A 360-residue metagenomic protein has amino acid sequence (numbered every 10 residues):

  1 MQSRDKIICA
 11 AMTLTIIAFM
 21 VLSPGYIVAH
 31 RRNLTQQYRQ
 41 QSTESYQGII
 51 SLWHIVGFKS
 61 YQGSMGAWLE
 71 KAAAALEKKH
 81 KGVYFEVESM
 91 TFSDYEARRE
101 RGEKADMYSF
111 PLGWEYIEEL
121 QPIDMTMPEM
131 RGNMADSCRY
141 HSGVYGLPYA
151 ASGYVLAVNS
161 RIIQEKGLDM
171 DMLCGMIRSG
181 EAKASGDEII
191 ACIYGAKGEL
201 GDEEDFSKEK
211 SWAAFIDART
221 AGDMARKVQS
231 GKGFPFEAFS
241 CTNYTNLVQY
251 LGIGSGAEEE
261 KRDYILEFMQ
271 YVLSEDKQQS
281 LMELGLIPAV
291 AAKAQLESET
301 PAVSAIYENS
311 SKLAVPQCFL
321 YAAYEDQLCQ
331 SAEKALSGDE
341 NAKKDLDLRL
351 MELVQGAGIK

Functional and structural regions predicted by a protein language model:
M1-W114, G356-K360: Conserved N-terminal structural module of periplasmic/extracytoplasmic solute-binding proteins
Q2, C138-K210, A257: Helix-loop-helix "hinge/cap" segment bordering the ligand-binding cleft or interdomain interface
Q2-K6, G25, M65, M282-G285 (+2 more regions): C-terminal capping/gating helix-and-loop segments adjacent to ligand/active sites or protein-protein/ligand interfaces
I55, D202-Y264: Extracytoplasmic/periplasmic substrate-binding proteins
V56, V83-D136, P148-A151, A184-G186 (+1 more regions): Ligand-binding clamshell of periplasmic/extracellular solute-binding protein-like
W68, E259-V272, S280, D345: Short amphipathic alpha-helical coupling segments at ligand-binding clamshell hinges and other catalytic/signaling
A105-D106, Q121-R161, P235-N243, K312-Q317: A structural signal for short loop-to-beta-strand junctions that line the ligand-binding cleft of periplasmic/secreted
M269-K293: Periplasmic-binding protein-like
